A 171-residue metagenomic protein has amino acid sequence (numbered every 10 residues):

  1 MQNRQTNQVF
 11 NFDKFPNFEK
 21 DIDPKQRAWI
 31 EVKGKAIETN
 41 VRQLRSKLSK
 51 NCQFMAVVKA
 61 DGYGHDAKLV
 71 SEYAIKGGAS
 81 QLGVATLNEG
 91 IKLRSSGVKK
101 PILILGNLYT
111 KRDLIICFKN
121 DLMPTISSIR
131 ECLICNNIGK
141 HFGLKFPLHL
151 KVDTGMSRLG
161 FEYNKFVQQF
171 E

Functional and structural regions predicted by a protein language model:
F10-D13, F18, P24, A28-V32 (+2 more regions): Active-site-proximal beta-alpha core segment in soluble small-molecule metabolic enzymes
K47: Conserved PLP-enzyme active-site core in the AAT-like
